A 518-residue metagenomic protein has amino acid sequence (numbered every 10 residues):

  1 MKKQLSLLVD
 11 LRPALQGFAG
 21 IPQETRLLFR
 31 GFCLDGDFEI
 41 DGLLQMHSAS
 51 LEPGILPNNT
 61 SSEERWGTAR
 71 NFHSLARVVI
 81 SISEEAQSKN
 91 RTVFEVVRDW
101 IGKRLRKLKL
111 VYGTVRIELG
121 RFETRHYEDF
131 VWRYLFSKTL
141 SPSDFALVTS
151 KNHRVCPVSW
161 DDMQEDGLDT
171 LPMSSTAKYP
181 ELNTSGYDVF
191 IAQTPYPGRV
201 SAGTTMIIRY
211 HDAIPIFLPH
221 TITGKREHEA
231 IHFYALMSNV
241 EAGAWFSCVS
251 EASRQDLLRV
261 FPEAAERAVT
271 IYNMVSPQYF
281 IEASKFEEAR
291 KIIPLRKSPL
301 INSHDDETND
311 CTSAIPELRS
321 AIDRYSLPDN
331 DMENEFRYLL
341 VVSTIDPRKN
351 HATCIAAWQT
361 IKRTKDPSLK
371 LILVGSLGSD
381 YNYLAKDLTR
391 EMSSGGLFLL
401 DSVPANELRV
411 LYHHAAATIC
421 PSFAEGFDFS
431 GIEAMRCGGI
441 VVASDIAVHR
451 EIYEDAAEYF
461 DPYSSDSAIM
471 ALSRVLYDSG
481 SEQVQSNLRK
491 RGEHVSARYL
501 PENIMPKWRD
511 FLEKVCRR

Functional and structural regions predicted by a protein language model:
M1-R518: Carbohydrate transferase catalytic cores enriched for Leloir-type hexosyltransferases
